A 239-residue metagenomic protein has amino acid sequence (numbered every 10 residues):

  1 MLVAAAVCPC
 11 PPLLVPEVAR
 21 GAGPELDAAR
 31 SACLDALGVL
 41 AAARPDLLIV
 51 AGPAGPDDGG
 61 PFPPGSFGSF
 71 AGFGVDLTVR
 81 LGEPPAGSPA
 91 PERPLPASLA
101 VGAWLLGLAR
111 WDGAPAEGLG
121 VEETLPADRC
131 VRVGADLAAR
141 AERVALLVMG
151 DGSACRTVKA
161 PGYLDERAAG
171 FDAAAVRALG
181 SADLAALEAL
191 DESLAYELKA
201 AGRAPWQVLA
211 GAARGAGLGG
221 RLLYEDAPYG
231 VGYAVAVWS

Functional and structural regions predicted by a protein language model:
M1-R93: A short aromatic-anchored loop/beta-hairpin motif
A29-A41, P45, G102, A127-G134 (+1 more regions): Short, hydrophobic/amphipathic alpha-helical packing segments that form internal helix faces or helix-helix interfaces
A36, L179-E225: Polyanion-binding loop/helix "lid" in catalytic or ligand-binding cores
G87-D136, E142: Internal, conserved structured core segments that host functional sites
E123-D172: Active-site beta-strand/loop microenvironment that shapes enzyme catalytic pockets
G162-L190: Metal-dependent phosphoesterases centered on the DNase I-like endonuclease/exonuclease/phosphatase
Y229-S239: Short, basic/aromatic-enriched C-terminal tail that caps enzymatic domains
